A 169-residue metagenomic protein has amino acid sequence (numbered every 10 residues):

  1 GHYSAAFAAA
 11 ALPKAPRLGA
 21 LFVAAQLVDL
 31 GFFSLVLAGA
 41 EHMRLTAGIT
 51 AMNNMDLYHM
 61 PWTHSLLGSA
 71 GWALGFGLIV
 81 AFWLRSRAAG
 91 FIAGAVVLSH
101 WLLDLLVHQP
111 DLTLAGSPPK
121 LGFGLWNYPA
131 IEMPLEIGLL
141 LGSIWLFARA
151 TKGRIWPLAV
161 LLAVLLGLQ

Functional and structural regions predicted by a protein language model:
G1-Q169: N-terminal membrane-targeting hydrophobic helices
